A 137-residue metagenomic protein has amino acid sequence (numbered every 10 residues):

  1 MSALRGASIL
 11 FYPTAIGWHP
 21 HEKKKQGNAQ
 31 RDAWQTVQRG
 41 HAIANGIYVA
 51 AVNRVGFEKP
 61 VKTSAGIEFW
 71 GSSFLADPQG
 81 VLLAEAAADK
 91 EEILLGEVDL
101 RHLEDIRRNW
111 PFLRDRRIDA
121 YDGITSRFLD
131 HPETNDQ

Functional and structural regions predicted by a protein language model:
M1, L94-G96, R117-D119: A short, polar/proline- and glycine-enriched secondary-structure boundary/capping micro-motif
M1-I93: CN hydrolase (nitrilase-like) catalytic-core segments centered on the catalytic cysteine and neighboring Lys/Glu
G56, V98, Y121-I124: Residue-level signal for alpha-helical context at structural boundaries
K90-R107: A short, polar/charged loop-to-alpha-helix boundary motif
L103-Q137: Cysteine/selenocysteine-centered motifs that mediate thiol-based redox chemistry or coordinate metal-sulfur cofactors
